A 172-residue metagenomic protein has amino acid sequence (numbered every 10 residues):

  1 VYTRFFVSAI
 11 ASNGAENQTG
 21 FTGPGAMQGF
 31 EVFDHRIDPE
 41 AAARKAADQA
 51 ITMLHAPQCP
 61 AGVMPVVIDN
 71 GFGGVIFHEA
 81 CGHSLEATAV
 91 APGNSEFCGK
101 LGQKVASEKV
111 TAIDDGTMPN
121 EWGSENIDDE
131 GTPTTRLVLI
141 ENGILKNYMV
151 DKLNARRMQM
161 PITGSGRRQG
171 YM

Functional and structural regions predicted by a protein language model:
V1-M172: N-terminal small-residue-enriched
